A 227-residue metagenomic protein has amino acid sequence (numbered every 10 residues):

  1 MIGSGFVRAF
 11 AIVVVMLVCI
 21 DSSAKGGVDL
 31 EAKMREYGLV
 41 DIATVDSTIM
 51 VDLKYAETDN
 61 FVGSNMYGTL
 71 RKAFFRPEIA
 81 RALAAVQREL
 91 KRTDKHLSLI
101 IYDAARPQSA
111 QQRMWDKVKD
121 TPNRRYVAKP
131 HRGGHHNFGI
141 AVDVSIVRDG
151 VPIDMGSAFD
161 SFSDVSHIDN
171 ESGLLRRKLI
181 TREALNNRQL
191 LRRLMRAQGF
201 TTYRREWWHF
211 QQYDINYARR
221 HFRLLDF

Functional and structural regions predicted by a protein language model:
M1-F10: Bacterial N-terminal signal peptides that target proteins for export
A9-V18: Bacterial N-terminal signal peptides
S23-A104, M114-R205, D214-F227: Extracytoplasmic cell-surface/polysaccharide-interacting catalytic and binding patches
P107: Segments that shape or occlude catalytic/ligand-binding pockets
A110: Short, well-ordered surface patches within globular domains
F210: Conserved metal-phosphate-binding beta-hairpin within the catalytic cores of diverse ATP-dependent phosphoryl-transfer
